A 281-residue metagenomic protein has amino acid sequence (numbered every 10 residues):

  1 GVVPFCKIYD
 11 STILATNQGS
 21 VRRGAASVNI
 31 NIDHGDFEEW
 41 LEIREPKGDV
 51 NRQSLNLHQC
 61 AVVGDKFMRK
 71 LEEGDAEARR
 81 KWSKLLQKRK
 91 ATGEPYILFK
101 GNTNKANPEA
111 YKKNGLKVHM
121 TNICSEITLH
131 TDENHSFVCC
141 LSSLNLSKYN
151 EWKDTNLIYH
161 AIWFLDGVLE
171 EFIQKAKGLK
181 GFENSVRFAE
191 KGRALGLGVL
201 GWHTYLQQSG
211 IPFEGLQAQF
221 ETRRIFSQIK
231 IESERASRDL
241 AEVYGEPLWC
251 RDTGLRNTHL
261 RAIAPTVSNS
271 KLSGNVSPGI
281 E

Functional and structural regions predicted by a protein language model:
G1-E151, G181-V186, S237, A262-P265: Active-site cavity-forming subdomains of large catalytic enzyme subunits
D10, L14, E39, C139-S143 (+3 more regions): Contiguous, well-ordered alpha-helical segments that form the cores/surfaces of helical PPI scaffolds
S20-V21, V63-G64, F137-L146, K177-F182 (+2 more regions): Short acidic (Asp/Glu) and glycine-rich catalytic loops that position anionic groups and cofactors
V21, A161-V186, E190, S209-T266: Internal maturation/activation junctions in enzymes
I43-R44, K100-N102, A110-N114, L216-T222 (+2 more regions): Composition- and surface-driven signal marking solvent-exposed, interaction-prone regions in large proteins
V118-T131, L169, I173-K177, R261-E281: Catalytic alpha/beta core of large soluble enzyme barrels
E151-Y159: Long hydrophobic segments that form regular secondary structure
L157, A194-G198, I225, I229: Short, contiguous, pocket-lining structural segments that sit at or immediately flank catalytic/ligand-binding sites
